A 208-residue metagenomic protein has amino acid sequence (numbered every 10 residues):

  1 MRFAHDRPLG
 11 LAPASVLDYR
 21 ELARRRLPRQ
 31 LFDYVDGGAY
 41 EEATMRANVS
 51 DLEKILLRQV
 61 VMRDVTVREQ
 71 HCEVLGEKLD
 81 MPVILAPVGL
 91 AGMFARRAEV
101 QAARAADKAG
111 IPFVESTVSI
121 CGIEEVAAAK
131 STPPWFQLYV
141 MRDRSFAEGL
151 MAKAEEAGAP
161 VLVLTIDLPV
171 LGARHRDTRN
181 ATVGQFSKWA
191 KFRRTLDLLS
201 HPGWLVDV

Functional and structural regions predicted by a protein language model:
M1-G76, G184-V208: An N-cap/entry alpha-helix motif that binds or orients negatively charged groups
A23, E77-A86: N-terminal small/glycine-rich loop or linker at the start of catalytic domains across soluble metabolic enzymes
Y40-A43, M93-A98: A structural motif shared across PLP-dependent enzymes of the aminotransferase-like
V83-A86, F113-E115, P134-L138, L162: Hydrophobic faces of well-ordered beta-strands that scaffold small-molecule active sites in alpha/beta enzyme cores
P87-R96, F136-S145: Active-site mouth loops of central-metabolism enzymes
L90, A103-R104, K108, E125-A129 (+1 more regions): Alpha/beta enzyme core
A98-F136: A glycine-rich phosphate/pyrophosphate-binding beta-strand-loop-alpha-helix module
S119-C121, L138-D143, L168: Short, acidic/turn-prone active-site loops that include or flank metal/cofactor- and phosphate-binding residues
